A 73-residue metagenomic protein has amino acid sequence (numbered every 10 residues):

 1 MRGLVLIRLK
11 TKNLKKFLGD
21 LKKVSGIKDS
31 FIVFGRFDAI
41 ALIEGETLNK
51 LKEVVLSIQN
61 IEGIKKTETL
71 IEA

Functional and structural regions predicted by a protein language model:
M1-A73: A compositional/biophysical signature of low hydrophobicity enriched in polar/charged and small residues
